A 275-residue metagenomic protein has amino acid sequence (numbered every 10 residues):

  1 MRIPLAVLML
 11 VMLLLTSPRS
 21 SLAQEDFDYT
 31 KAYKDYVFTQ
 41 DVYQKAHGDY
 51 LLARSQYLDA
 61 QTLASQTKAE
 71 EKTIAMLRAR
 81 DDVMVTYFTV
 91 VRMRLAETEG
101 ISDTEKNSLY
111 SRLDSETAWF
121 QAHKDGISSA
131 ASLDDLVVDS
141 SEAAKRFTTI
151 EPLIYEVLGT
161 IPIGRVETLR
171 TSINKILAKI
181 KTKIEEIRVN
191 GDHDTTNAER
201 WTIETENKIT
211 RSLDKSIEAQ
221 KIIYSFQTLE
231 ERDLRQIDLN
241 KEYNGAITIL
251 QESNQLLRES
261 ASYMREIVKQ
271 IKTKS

Functional and structural regions predicted by a protein language model:
R2-Q24: Sec-dependent N-terminal signal peptides of Gram-positive bacterial secreted proteins and lipoproteins
S21-D26, N207, S275: Acidic/polar low-complexity scaffolding segments in large eukaryotic proteins
L22-K145, V268: Leu/Val/Ala/Ile-rich N-terminal alpha-helices, chiefly Sec-type signal peptides and the beginnings
Q44, L51, L58, I217-Q220 (+2 more regions): Residue-level encoding of the coiled-coil heptad register
A60-A64, M93-G100, E186-T196, E230-D238: Short, charged/polar, low-complexity loop and linker segments that flank or interrupt alpha-helical bundles
K106-R232, I267-Q270, K274: Extended amphipathic alpha-helical interaction segments
D233-S275: A cross-kingdom marker for long, charged
